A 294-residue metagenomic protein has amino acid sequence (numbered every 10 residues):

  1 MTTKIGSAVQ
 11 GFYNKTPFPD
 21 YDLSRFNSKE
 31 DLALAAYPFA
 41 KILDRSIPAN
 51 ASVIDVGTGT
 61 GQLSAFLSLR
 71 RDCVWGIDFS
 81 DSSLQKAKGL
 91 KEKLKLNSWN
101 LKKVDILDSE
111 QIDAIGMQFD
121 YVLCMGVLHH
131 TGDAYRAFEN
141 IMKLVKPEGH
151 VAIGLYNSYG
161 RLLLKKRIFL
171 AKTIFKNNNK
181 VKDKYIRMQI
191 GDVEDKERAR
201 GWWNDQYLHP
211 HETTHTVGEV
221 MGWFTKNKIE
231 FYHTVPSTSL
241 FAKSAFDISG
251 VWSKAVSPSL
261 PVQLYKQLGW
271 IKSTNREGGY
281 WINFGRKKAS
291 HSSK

Functional and structural regions predicted by a protein language model:
R25-A49: Conserved alpha-helix/loop element of class I SAM-dependent methyltransferases that forms part of the SAM/SAH-binding
T60-R71: Conserved SAM-binding loop of SAM-dependent methyltransferases across substrates and taxa, primarily the Class I
S80: Conserved SAM/SAH-binding beta-strand->alpha-helix loop
K95-S109: Conserved SAM-binding strand-loop segment of SAM-dependent methyltransferases
Q111-Y121: A short acidic, Gly/Pro-enriched loop at the edge of an enzyme's catalytic core that lines a small-molecule cofactor
Y135-P147: A short glycine-rich, Lys/Arg-flanked "PGG" loop and its adjoining helix->strand segment in the class I
H150-R187: Conserved class I S-adenosyl-L-methionine
E197-K294: Rossmann-like AdoMet/SAM-dependent catalytic core
